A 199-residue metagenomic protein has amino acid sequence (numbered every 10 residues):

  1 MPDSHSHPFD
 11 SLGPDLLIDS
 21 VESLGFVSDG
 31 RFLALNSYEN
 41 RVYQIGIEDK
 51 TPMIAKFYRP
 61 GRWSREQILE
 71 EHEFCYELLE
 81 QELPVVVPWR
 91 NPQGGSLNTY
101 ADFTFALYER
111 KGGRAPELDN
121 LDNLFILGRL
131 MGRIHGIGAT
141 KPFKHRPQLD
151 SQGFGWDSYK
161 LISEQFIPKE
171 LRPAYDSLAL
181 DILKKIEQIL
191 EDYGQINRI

Functional and structural regions predicted by a protein language model:
M1-S28: Juxta-kinase regulatory segment immediately upstream of eukaryotic protein kinase catalytic domains
E22-D29, D181-D192: Short Pro/Gly-enriched beta-strand edge/turn motifs at strand-loop
L24-Q44: ATP-binding glycine-rich phosphate-binding loop
L33, R90-N91, R146-P147: Proline- and acidic/polar-enriched loop/turn elements at helix boundaries
E39-A55, P88, K184-I199: Active-site acidic catalytic loop and adjacent metal/ATP-binding pocket of ATP-dependent phosphoryl transfer enzymes
I47-F143: ATP-binding pocket architecture of kinase catalytic cores
E117-S177, L190, G194-R198: A cross-family kinase active-site recognition segment
